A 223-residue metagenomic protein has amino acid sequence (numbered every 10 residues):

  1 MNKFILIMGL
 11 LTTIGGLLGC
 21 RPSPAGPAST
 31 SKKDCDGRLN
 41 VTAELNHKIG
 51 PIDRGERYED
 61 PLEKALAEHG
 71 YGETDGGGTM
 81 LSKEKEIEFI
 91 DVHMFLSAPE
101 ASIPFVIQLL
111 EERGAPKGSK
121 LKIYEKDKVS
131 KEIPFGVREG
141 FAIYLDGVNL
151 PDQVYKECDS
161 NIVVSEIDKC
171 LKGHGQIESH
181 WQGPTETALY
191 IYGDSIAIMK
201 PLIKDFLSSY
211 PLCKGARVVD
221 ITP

Functional and structural regions predicted by a protein language model:
F4-T13: Sec-dependent N-terminal signal peptides
L18-G19: C-terminal motif of bacterial Sec signal peptides marking the signal peptidase cleavage site
P22-S29: Bacterial Sec signal peptide processing site at the extreme N-terminus
D34-G55, P134-Q153: Short glycine-/aliphatic-rich beta-strand segments at the starts of folded cytosolic domains
D53-M80, K156-G173: Short amphipathic alpha-helix segments
Y58, L62, P104-R113, L202-S208: Short amphipathic alpha-helices in soluble, non-transmembrane regions that often serve as interface/regulatory elements
G70-I103, G175-P201: Short, intrinsically disordered low-complexity segments
Q108-I162: Surface-exposed beta-loop interaction hotspot
